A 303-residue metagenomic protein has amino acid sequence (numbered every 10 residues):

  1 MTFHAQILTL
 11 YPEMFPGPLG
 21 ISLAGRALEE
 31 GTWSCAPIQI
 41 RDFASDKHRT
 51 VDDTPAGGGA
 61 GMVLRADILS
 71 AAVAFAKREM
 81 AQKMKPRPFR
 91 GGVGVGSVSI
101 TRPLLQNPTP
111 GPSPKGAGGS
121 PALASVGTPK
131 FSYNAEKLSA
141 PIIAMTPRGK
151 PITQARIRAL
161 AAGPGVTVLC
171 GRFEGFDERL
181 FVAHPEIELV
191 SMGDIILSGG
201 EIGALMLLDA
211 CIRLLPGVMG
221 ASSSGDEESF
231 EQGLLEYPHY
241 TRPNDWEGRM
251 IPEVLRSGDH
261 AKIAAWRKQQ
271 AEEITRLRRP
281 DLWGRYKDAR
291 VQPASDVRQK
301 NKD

Functional and structural regions predicted by a protein language model:
M1-A76, R256, H260-G284: N-terminal nucleotide/polyanion-binding subdomain common to many enzyme families
Q6-L8, A36-I38, P141-I143, V166-V168 (+1 more regions): Hydrophobic/aromatic beta-strand patches that form the interior of the parallel beta-sheet core in alpha/beta enzyme
R65-K85, K130-R172: S-adenosyl-L-methionine/SAH cofactor-binding core of RNA-modifying enzymes
Q82-K83, Q106, P114-K115, G127 (+2 more regions): Charged/polar low-complexity intrinsically disordered segments
R90-G92, S113-G118: Glycine-biased, low-complexity coil/linker segments
F176, L180-E228: Structured adenosyl-cofactor binding patch, chiefly the S-adenosyl-L-methionine
I202, L214-E253: Internal, active-site/partner-interface "lid" segment
E272-D303: Charged phosphate-binding loop/patch that engages nucleotide di/tri-phosphates or the phosphate backbone of nucleic
